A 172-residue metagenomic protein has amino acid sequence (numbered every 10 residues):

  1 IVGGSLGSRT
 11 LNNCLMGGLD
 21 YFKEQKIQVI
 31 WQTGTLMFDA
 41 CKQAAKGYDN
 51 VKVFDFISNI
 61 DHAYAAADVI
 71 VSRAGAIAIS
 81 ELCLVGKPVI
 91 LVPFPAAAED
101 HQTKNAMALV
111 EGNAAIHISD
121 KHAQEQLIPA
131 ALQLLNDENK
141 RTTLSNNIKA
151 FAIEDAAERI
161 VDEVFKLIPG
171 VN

Functional and structural regions predicted by a protein language model:
I1-S72, Q102-A106, E111, I116-L127: Donor-nucleotide binding loops and adjacent catalytic segments primarily of GT-B fold Leloir glycosyltransferases
S5-G7, L36, F94-A97, K149-A150: Short histidine/acidic/glycine/proline-rich micro-motifs that form metal- and phosphate-coordinating active-site loops
D61, I79-K87, M107: Short alpha-helical segment that forms part of, or immediately flanks, the ligand-binding pocket in carbohydrate-active
A65-I79, K87-P88: Acidic donor-binding loop of glycosyltransferase active sites
S72, P88-E99: Short hydrophobic beta-strand element within catalytic cores of glycosyltransferases and related nucleotide-activated
A123-N136, F165: Two-component system phosphotransfer/interaction surface
K140-E154: A short, well-ordered alpha-helix in the C-terminal region of glycosyltransferases
I153-N172: C-terminal alpha-helical cap of glycosyltransferases
